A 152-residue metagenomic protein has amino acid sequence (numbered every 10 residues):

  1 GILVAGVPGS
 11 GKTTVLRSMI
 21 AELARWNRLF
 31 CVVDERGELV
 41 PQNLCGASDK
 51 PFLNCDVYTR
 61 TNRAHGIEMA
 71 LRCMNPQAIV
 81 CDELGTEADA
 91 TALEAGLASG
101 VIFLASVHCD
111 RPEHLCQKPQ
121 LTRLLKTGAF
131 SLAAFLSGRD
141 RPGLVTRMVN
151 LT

Functional and structural regions predicted by a protein language model:
G1: Walker A (P-loop) ATP-phosphate-binding motif of ABC ATPase nucleotide-binding domains
V4: Hydrophobic anchor at the beta1->P-loop junction of P-loop NTPases
P8: The conserved Walker
G11: Conserved glycine(s) of the Walker
V15, M19: Hydrophobic positions on the alpha1 helix immediately C-terminal to the Walker A/P-loop
L23-A70: P-loop NTPase switch/communication element
M74-P76, V80-G138: Conserved P-loop NTPase nucleotide-binding/switch module
S131-T152: Conserved P-loop NTPase
